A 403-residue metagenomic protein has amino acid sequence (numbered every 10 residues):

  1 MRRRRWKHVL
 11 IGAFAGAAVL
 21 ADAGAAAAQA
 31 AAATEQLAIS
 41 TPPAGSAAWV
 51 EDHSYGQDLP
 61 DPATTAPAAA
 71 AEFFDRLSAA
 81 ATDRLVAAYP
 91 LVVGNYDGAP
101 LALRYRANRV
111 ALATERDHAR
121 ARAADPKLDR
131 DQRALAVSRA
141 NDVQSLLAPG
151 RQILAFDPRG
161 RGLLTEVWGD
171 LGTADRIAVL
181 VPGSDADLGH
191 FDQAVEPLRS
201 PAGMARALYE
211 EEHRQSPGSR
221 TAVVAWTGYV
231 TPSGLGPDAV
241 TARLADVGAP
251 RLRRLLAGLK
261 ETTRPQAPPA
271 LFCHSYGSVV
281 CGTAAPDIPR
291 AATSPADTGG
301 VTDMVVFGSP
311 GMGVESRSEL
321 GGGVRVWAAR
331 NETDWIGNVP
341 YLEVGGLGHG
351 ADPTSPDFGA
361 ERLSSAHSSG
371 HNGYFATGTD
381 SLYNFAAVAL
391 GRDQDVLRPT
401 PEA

Functional and structural regions predicted by a protein language model:
M1-P197, Q394-A403: Flexible, membrane-associating and regulatory peripheral segments of lipid-active enzymes
M1-R4, A284, I288: Long low-complexity intrinsically disordered regions
P100, P126-A136, A140, R253-L256 (+3 more regions): Short, structured coil/loop segments at alpha-helix boundaries
D131-A134, Q144-L146, D157-G160, A202-R206 (+3 more regions): A short linear-motif detector with a strong N-terminal bias
F156, V181, H274, F307-G308: Short His-Asn-centered micro-motif
L171, G183-R254, G258-A267, D287-A403: Lipolytic serine-hydrolase domain surface
R176-A178, P268-A270, D303: Structural motif
F272-G282: Gly/Ala-rich beta-loop-alpha elbow adjacent to hydrolase catalytic centers
